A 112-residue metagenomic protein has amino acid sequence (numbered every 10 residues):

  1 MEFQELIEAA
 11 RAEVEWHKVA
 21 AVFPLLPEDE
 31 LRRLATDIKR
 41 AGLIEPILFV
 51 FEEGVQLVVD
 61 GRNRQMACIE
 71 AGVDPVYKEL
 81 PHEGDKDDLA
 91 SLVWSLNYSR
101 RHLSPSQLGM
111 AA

Functional and structural regions predicted by a protein language model:
M1-R40, L48-E53: N-terminal leader or domain-start segments enriched in small/polar residues
V19-A35, K39-A41, N63-A112: Amphipathic, charge-rich alpha-helical segments that serve as recognition/docking helices
E45: Cytochrome P450 catalytic-domain "roof"
E53, R62-N63: Short beta->alpha linker loops
E53-V55, G84-D85: Short secondary-structure capping/turn micro-motifs that flank functional sites
V58-D60: Short hydrophobic beta-strand that contains or immediately precedes a catalytic carboxylate
